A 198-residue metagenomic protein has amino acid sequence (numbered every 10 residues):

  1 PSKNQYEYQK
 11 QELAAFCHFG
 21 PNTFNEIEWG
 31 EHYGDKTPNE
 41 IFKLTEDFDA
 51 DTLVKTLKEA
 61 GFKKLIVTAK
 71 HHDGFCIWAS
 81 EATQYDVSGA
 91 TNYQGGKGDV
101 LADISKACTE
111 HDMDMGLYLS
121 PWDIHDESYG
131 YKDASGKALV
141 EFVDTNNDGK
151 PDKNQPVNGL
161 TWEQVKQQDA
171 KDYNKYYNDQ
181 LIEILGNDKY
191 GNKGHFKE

Functional and structural regions predicted by a protein language model:
P1-E198: Mature catalytic domains of secreted/periplasmic carbohydrate-active enzymes
